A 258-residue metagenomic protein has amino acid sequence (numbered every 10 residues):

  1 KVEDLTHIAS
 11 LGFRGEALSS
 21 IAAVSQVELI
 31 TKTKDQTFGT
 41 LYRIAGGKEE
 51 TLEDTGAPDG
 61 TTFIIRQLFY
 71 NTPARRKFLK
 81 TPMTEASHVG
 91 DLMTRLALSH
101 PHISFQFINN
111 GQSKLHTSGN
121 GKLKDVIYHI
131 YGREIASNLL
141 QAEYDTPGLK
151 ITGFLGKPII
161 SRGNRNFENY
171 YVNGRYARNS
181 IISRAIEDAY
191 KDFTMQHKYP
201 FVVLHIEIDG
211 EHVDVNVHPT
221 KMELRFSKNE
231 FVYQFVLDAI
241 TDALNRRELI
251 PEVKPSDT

Functional and structural regions predicted by a protein language model:
K1-T258: N-terminal phosphate-binding caps/lids of nucleotide- and nucleic-acid-binding domains
